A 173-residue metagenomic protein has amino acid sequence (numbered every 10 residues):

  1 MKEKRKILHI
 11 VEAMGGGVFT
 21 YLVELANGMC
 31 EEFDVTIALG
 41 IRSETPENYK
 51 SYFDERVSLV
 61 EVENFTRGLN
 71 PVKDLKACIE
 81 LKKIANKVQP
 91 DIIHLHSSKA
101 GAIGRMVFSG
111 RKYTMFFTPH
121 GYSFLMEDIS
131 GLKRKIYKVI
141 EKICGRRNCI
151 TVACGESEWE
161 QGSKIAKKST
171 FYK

Functional and structural regions predicted by a protein language model:
E3, G131-K173: Active-site-proximal region of nucleotide-activated glycan assembly enzymes, centered on histidine/acidic-rich loops
K6, D91-I92: Structural motif
K6-L8, F108-F124, V152, T170-Y172: Active-site proximal beta-strand in glycosyltransferases
H9-K73, S157-Y172: N-terminal strand-loop element at the rim of the active site of nucleotide-sugar-dependent glycosyltransferases
V72-I79, T114, F124-R147: Nucleotide-sugar donor phosphate/pyrophosphate-binding loop at the beta->alpha transition of glycosyltransferases
A85, Q89-P90: Proline-aspartate-enriched helix->loop->beta-strand connector
L95-G101, P119: Short His-centered aromatic/hydrophobic patch
